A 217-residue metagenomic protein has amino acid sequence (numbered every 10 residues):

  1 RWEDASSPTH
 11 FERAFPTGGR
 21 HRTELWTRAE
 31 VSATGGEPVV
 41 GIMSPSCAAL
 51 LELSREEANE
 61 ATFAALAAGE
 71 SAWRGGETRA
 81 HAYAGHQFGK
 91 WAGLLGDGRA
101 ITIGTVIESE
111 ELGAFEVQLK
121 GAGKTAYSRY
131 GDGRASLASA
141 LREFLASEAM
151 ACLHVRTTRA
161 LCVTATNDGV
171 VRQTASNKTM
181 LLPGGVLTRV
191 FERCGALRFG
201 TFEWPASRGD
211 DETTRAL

Functional and structural regions predicted by a protein language model:
R1-A5, H10-P45: Ser/Thr/Pro-rich, acidic low-complexity intrinsically disordered regulatory segments
E37-V40, P45-L217: Conserved ATP-binding subdomain of kinase catalytic cores across diverse folds
